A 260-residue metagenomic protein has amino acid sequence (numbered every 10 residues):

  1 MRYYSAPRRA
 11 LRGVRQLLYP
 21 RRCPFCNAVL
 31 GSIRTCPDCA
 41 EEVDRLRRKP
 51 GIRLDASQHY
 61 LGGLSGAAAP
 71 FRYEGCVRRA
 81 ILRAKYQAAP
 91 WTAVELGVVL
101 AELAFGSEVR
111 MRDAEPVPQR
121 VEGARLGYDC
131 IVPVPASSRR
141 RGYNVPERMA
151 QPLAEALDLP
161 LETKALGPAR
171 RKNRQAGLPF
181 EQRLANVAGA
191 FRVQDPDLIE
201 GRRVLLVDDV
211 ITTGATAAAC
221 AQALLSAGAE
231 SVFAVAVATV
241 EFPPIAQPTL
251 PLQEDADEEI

Functional and structural regions predicted by a protein language model:
M1-V207, T212-I260: Glycine-rich phosphate/pyrophosphate-handling loop used in enzymes and phosphotransfer proteins
